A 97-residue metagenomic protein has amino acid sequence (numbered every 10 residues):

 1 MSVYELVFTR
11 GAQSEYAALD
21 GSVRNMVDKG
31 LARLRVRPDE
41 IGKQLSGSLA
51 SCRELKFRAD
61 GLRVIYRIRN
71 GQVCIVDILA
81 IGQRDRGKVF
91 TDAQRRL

Functional and structural regions predicted by a protein language model:
M1-G30: Arg/Lys-rich, positively charged N-terminal/basic patches that mediate binding to nucleic acids
V3-E5, F57-R63, R67-L97: Enriched for short, Lys/Arg-rich terminal
G11, A50, Q83: Residues that form or immediately flank small-molecule/cofactor binding pockets and catalytic motifs
E15, G30-R33, E54, D77: Residue-level recognition of specific faces of alpha-helices
R24, V36-D39, R86: Generic structural signal for secondary-structure transition and capping sites
A32-K56: A short, surface-exposed loop/turn module that caps and links secondary-structure elements
